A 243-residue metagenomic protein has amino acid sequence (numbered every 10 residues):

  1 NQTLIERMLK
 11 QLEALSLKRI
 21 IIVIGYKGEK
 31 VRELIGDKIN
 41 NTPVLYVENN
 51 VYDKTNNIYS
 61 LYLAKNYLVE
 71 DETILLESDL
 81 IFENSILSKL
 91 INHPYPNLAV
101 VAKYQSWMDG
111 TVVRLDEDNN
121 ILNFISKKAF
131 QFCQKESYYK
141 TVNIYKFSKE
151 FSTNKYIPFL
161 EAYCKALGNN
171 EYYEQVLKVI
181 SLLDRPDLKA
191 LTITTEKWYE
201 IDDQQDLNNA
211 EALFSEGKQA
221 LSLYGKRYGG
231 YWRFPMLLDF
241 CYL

Functional and structural regions predicted by a protein language model:
Q2-D71: Conserved N-terminal catalytic core of the sugar/cofactor nucleotidyltransferase
N41-V112: Conserved beta-loop-beta/alpha segment of the NTase-like Rossmann-fold superfamily that binds/positions NTPs
E83-Y163: Conserved core of the sugar-phosphate nucleotidyltransferase
E161-Q175: Donor nucleotide-sugar recognition loop
K178-L191: Catalytic donor-sugar/metal-binding loop of nucleotide-sugar-dependent glycosyltransferases
L188-T192, Y199-D202: Conserved active-site beta-strand element of glycosyltransferases/polysaccharide synthases
K197-K218: C-terminal catalytic/acceptor-binding lobe
E216-L243: N-terminal "arm"/small-domain region of PLP-dependent enzymes with the aminotransferase-like
